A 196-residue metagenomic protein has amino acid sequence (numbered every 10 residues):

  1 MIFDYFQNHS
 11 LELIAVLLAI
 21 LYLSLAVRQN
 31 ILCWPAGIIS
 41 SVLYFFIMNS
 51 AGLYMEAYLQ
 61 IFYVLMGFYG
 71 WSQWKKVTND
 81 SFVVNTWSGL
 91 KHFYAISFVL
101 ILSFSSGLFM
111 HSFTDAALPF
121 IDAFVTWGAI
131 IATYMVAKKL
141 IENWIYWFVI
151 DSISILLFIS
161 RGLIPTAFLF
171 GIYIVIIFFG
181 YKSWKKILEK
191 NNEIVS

Functional and structural regions predicted by a protein language model:
M1-R28, V77-T78, T86-I145, V149-S196: Polytopic alpha-helical membrane-helix bundles and their juxtamembrane interface segments in multi-pass membrane
L25-I39: Membrane-interface helix-loop junction between the first two transmembrane segments
R28-L32, Y44-F62: Helix-loop junctions on the outward
P35-I39, M55-Y58, I145-V149, A167-L169: Hydrophobic alpha-helical membrane segments of integral membrane proteins
I38-L43, Y63-G67, F98-L102: Mid-membrane cores of alpha-helical transmembrane segments in multi-pass membrane proteins, especially transporters
S41, F45, I155-F158: Solvent-exposed, amphipathic alpha-helical segments
I61-V77: Membrane-water interface of transmembrane alpha-helices
